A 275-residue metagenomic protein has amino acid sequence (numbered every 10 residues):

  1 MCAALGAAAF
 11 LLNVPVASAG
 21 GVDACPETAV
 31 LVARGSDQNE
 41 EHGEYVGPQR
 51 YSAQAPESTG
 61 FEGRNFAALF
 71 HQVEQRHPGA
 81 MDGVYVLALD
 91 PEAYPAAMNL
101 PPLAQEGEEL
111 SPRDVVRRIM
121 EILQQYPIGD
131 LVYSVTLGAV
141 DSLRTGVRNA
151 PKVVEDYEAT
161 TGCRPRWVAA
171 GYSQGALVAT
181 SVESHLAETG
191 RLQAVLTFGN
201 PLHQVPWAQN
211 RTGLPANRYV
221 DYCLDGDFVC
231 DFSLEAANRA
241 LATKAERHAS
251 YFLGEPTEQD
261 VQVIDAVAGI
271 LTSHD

Functional and structural regions predicted by a protein language model:
M1-A19: Secretory targeting and sorting signals
A7, A169, V195, H248-A249: Generic intrinsically disordered, low-complexity segments enriched for polar/acidic and small residues
L12-P15, A68-H71, A179, P201-Q204: Short amphipathic alpha-helical surface micro-motifs
N13-V16, R211, Y251: Generic detector of bulky aromatic hydrophobic side chains
A17, L31, L87, Y219-V220: A broad, low-specificity signal marking well-ordered, structured residues that form hydrophobic/aromatic
G20-C25: Cleaved targeting-peptide boundary
P26-R164, G226-T257, V261, G269-H274: Active-site catalytic motif of lipid deacylating hydrolases and related acyltransferases
R144-D221, G226-V229: Serine-dependent carboxylesterase/thioesterase catalytic core of lipase-like alpha/beta-hydrolase/SGNH enzymes
